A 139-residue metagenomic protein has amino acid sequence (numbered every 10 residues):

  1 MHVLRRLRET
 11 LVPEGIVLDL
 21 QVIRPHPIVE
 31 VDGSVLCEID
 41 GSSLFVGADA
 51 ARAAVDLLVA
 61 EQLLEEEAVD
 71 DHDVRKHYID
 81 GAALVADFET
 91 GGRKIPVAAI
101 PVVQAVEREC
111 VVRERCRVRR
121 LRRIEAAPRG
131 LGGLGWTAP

Functional and structural regions predicted by a protein language model:
M1-H2, I23: A short SAM/SAH-binding and catalytic strip from SAM-dependent methyltransferases
H2-I16: A short glycine-rich, Lys/Arg-flanked "PGG" loop and its adjoining helix->strand segment in the class I
V3, D32, A50-A54, L84: Internal, well-ordered alpha-helical segments in soluble enzyme and binding-protein domains
L11, G41-V46, G91-P96: Glycine-rich loops and low-complexity Gly/Arg-rich segments that provide flexible linkers or classic glycine-based
G15-D49: Conserved class I S-adenosyl-L-methionine
I23-E30, A51-A60, P101-E107: Low-complexity, flexible helical/coil segments
G41-D70: Active-site capping/gating segments
A60-P139: Conserved Class I S-adenosyl-L-methionine
